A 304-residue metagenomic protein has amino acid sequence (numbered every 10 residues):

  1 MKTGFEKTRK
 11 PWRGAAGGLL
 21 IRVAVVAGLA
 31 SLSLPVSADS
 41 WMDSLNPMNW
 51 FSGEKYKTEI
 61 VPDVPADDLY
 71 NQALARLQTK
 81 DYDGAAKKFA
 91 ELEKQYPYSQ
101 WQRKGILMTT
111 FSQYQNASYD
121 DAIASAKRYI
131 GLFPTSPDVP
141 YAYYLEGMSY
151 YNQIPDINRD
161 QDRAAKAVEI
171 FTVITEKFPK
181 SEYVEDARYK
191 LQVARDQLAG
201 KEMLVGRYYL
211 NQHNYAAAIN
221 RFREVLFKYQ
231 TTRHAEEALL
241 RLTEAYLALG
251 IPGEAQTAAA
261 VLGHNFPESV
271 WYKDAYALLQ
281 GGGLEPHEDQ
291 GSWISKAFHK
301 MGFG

Functional and structural regions predicted by a protein language model:
K2-T8, V36-G304: Acidic, polar-rich low-complexity tracts and alpha-helical solenoid repeat scaffolds
T3-A24: Bacterial N-terminal signal peptides that target proteins for export
